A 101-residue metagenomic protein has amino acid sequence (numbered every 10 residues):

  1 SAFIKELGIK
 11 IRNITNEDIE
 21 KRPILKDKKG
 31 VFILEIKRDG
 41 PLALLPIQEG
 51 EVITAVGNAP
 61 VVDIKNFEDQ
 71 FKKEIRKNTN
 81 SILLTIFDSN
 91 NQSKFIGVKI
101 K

Functional and structural regions predicted by a protein language model:
S1-K101: C-terminal recognition in membrane/secretory proteostasis and scaffolding
